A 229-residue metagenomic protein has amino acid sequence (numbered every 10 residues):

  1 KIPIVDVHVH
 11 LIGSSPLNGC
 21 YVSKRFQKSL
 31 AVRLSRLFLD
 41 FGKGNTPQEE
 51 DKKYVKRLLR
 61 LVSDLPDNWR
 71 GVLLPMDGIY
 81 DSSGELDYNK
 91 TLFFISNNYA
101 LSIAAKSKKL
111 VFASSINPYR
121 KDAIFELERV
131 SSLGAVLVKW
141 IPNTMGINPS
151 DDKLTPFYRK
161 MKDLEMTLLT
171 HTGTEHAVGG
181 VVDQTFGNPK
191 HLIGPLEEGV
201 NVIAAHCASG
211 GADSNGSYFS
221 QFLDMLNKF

Functional and structural regions predicted by a protein language model:
K1-F229: Helix-coil boundary/capping segments in enzymes
